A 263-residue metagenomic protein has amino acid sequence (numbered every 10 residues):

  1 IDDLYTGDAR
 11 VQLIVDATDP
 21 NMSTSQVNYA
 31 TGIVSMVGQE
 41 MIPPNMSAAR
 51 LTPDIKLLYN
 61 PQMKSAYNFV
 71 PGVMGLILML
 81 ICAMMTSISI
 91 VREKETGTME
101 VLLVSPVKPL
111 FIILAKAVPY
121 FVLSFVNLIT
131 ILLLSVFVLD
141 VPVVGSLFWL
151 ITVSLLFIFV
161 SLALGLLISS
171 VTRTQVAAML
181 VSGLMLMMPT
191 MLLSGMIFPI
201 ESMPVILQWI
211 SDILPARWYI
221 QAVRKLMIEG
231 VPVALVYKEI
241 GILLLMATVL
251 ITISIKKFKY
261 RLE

Functional and structural regions predicted by a protein language model:
I1-Q39: Extracytoplasmic loops/domains of multi-pass membrane proteins
Q39-M63: A cross-kingdom feature of multi-pass membrane systems that activates on extracytoplasmic/periplasmic
N60-M63, P142, M191-V249: Membrane-interfacial helix-loop-helix junctions in multi-pass membrane proteins
A66, V70-T86: Long, hydrophobic alpha-helical segments
M84-V107, A117, E263: Transmembrane helix boundary and interhelical loop/hinge segments in multi-pass membrane proteins
S87, V91-R92, S105, S135-V143 (+4 more regions): Short helix-capping/hinge motifs at transmembrane helix termini and TM-loop junctions
S89, L167, M227, I242-E263: Junction motif at the cytosolic side of a transmembrane helix
P109-S182, M188-M191, A234-I240, L244 (+1 more regions): Alpha-helical transmembrane segments and their short interhelical loops
